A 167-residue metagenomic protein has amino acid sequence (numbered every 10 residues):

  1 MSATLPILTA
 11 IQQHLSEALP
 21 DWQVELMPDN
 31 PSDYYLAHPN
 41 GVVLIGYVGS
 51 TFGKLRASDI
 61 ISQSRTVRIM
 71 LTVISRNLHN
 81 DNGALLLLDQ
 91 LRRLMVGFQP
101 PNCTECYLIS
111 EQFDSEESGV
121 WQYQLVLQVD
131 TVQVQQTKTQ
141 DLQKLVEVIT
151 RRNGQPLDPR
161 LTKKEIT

Functional and structural regions predicted by a protein language model:
M1-S58, D81-N82, V146-T167: Small/polar-rich, solvent-exposed N-terminal microdomains that initiate assembly or binding
P39-L44, A84-Q140: Acidic-leaning, charged glycine-interspersed low-complexity segments
G49-T51, V67-V73, L94-F98, Q133-V134 (+1 more regions): Glycine-rich loops and low-complexity Gly/Arg-rich segments that provide flexible linkers or classic glycine-based
R56-S64, E116-S118: Short, solvent-exposed beta-strand/turn "edge" segments of beta-rich domains on protein surfaces
I60-T66, I74-V96: Extracellular/virion structural assembly segments
S62-N77, W121-V134: Oligomerization/assembly interface segments of phage tail-like spikes and tubes
